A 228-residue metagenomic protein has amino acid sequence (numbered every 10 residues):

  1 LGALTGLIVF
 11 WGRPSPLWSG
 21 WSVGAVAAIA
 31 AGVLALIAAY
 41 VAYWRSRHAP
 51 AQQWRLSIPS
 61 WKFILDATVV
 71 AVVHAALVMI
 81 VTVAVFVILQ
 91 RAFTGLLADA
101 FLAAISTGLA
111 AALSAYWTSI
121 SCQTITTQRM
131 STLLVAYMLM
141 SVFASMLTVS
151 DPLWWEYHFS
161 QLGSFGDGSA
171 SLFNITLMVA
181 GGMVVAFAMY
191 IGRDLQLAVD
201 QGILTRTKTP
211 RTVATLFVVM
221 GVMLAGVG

Functional and structural regions predicted by a protein language model:
L1-V41: N-terminal signal-anchor module of multipass membrane proteins
G2-G6, A76-V83, M138-S145, G181-F187 (+2 more regions): Helical transmembrane-bundle signal
L7-P16, V81-T94, G228: Juxtamembrane "helix-exit" motif on the non-cytosolic side of transmembrane helices
W18-A35, F93-I105, S169-M183: Alpha-helical transmembrane segments
L34-A51, V185-L197: Membrane-water interface of transmembrane alpha-helices
W54-V73, L77-S171: Membrane-interface helix-loop-helix junctions at boundaries between adjacent transmembrane segments
S57-W61, R193-M220: Cytoplasmic juxtamembrane regions at transmembrane-helix boundaries
S114-Q123, D151-P152, Y157, G181-I203: Internal transmembrane alpha-helix with an interfacial aromatic "cap," most often the third helix
